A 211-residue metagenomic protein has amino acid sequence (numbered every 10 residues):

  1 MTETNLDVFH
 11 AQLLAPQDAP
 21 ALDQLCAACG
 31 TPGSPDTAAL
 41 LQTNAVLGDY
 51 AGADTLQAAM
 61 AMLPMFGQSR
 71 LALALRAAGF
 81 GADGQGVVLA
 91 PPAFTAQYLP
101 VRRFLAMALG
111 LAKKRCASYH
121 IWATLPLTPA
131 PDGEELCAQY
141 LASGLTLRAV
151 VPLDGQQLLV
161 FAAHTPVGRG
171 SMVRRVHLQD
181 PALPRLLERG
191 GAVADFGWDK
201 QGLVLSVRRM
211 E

Functional and structural regions predicted by a protein language model:
M1-T43, G48, D54-L56, M172-R174: Short amphipathic alpha-helix that is part of the acyltransferase structural core
A38-T43, G52-A96: Conserved acyl-donor/pantetheine-binding loop and adjacent beta-alpha core of acyl/acetyltransferases and related
A72, G86, A90-K113, E134-E135: Conserved acetyl-CoA-binding loop-helix of GNAT-fold acetyltransferases
Q85-V87, A112-P129: Conserved GNAT acetyl-CoA-binding A-motif
A93-F94, I121-E135, V176-H177: Conserved beta-strand-loop-alpha-helix junction that forms the acyl-donor binding cleft
L127-V150: Conserved active-site alpha-helix within GNAT-family acetyltransferase domains
L153-R175, L203-E211: C-terminal "cap" of GNAT-fold acetyltransferases
A182-E211: Non-catalytic interaction/regulatory modules that flank or connect domains
